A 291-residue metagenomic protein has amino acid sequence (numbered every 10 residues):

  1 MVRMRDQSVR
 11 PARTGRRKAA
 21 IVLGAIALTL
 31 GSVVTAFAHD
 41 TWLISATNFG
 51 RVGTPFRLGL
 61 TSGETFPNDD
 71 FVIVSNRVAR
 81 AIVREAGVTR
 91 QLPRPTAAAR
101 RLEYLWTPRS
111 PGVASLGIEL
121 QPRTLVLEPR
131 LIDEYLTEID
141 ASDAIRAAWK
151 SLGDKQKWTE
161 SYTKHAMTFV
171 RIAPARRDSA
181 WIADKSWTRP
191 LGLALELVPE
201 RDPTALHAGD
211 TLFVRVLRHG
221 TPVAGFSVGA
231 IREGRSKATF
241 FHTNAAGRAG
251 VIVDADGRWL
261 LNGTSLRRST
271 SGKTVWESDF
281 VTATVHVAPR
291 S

Functional and structural regions predicted by a protein language model:
M1-R16: N-terminal secretory signal peptides that target proteins for export/translocation
V22-S32: Bacterial N-terminal signal peptides
V34-A38: Sec/Tat signal peptide C-region and signal peptidase I cleavage site
H39-F56, D143-L212, L217-P222, G234-S236 (+1 more regions): Beta-strand-rich domain onsets/edges
V74-N76, G220-R232: Short, ordered, surface-exposed loop/turn motifs in non-cytosolic proteins
R80-T89, S227-F241: Short amphipathic beta-strand segments in non-cytosolic proteins
A98-Y104, T243-G257: Glycine-centered loop-to-beta-strand initiation motif
Q121-P129, R267-G272: Short acidic/polar inter-strand loop motif in beta-rich domains
